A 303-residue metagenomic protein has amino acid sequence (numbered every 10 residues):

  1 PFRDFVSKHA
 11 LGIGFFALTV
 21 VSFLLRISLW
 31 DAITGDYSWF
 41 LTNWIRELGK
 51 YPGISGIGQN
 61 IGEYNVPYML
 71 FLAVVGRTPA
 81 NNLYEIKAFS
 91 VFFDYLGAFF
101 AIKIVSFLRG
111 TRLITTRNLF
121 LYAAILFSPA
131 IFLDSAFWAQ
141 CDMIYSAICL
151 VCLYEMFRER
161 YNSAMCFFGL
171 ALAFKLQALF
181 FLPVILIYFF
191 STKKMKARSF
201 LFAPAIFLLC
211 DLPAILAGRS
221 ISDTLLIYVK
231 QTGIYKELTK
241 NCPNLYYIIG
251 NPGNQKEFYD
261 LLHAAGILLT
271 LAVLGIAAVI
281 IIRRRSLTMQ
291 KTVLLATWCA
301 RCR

Functional and structural regions predicted by a protein language model:
P1-D4, F181-A205, I215-R219: Perimembrane helix-loop-helix junctions
V6-W39, N43, V91-D94, F127-L133 (+1 more regions): Transmembrane signal-anchor helices characteristic of membrane glycosylation enzymes that use polyprenol
L11, S22, Y95-A98, F107 (+2 more regions): Aromatic/glycine/proline-enriched transmembrane-helix motif characteristic of membrane-embedded glycan-assembly enzymes
L18, S22, R117-Y154, F168-Q177 (+2 more regions): Membrane-embedded helix bundles of polyisoprenyl
W30-R46, G53, Q59-F71, Y84 (+1 more regions): Extracytoplasmic catalytic/substrate-binding loops of multi-pass membrane glycan-assembly enzymes
Y68, L72-G76, I86-S106, Y145-I148 (+1 more regions): Transmembrane alpha-helices of multi-pass, membrane-embedded glycan-processing enzymes that use lipid-linked
F99-K103, I144-Y161, W298-C299: Specific aromatic-rich, kink-prone transmembrane helix
A101-P129, S163, R285-V293: Transmembrane-helix signature of polytopic, membrane-embedded enzymes that assemble or transfer cell-envelope glycans
